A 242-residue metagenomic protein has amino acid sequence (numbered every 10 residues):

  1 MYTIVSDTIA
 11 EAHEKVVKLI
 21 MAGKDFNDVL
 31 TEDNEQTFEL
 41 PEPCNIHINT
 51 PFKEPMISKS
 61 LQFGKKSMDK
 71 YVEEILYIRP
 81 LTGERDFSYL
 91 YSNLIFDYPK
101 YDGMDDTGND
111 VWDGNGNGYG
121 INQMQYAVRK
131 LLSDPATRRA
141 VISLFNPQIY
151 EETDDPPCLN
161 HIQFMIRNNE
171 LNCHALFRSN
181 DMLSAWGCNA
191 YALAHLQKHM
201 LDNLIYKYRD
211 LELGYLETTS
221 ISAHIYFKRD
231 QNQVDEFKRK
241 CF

Functional and structural regions predicted by a protein language model:
M1-F242: Terminal, non-catalytic protein-protein interaction segments that mediate quaternary/complex assembly
